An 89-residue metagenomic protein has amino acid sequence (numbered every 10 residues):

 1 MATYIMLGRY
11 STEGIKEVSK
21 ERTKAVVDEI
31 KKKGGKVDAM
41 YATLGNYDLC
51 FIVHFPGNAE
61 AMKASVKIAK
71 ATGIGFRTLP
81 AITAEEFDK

Functional and structural regions predicted by a protein language model:
M1-K31, K36, L44-Y47, A84-K89: Short S/T/G/P-rich N-terminal loop/turn motif that feeds into the first structured element of a domain
Y4-R9, Y41-V66: Short, well-ordered beta-strand segments in beta-rich or mixed alpha/beta enzyme and ligand-binding folds
E13, F51, R77: Short, flexible active-site loop motifs that bind/organize anionic cofactors or intermediates
S19-E21, I30, I52-V53, A64-V66 (+2 more regions): Surface-exposed beta-strand edges and their flanking turn/coil or helix-capping segments
G34-Y41, F76-T78: A short linear hydrophobic-aromatic micro-motif
F55-E85: An amphipathic, aromatic/His-enriched active-site/gating alpha helix that lines ligand/cofactor pockets
